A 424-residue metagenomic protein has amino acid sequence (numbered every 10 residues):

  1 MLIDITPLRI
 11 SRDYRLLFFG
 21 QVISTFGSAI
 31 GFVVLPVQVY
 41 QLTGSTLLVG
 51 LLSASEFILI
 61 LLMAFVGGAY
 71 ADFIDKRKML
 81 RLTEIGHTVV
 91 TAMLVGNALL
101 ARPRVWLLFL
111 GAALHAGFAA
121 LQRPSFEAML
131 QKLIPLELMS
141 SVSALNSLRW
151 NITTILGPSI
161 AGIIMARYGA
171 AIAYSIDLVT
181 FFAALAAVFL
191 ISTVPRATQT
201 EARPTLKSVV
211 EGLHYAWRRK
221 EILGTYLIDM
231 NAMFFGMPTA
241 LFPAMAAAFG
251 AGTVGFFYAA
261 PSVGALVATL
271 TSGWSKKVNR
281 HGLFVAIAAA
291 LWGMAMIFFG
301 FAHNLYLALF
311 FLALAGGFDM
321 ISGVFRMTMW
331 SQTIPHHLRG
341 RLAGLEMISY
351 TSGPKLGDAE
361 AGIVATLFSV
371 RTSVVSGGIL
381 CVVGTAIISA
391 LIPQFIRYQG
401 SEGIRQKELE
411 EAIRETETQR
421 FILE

Functional and structural regions predicted by a protein language model:
M1-Y14, T193-L227, K407-R420: Juxtamembrane intracellular "pre-TM" segments in multi-pass secondary transporters
L2-L59, H214-P261: Helix-loop boundary and gating motifs at the non-cytosolic
R15-F32, S55-V90, L107-M165, I176 (+8 more regions): Substrate-agnostic recognition of the 12-TM MFS/MFS-like secondary transporter fold
P36, T91-A98, A161, M165-A166 (+6 more regions): Structural signal for membrane-spanning alpha-helices in multi-pass inner-membrane proteins, emphasizing helix cores
P36-L42, L94-L100, L156-I176, A247-F249 (+1 more regions): Transmembrane alpha-helix termini and helix-breaking/packing motifs in multi-pass membrane transporters
T43, D75, N97-A98, A302-H303: Helix-breaking motifs and short loop linkers at transmembrane-helix boundaries and internal kinks in secondary membrane
L62-F65, R77-M79, M93, V105 (+3 more regions): C-terminal transmembrane bundle of multi-pass solute transporters/carriers
A128, K132, A170, Y174-P204 (+2 more regions): Helix-loop junctions on the cytosolic side of multi-pass membrane transporters, especially the intracellular loop
